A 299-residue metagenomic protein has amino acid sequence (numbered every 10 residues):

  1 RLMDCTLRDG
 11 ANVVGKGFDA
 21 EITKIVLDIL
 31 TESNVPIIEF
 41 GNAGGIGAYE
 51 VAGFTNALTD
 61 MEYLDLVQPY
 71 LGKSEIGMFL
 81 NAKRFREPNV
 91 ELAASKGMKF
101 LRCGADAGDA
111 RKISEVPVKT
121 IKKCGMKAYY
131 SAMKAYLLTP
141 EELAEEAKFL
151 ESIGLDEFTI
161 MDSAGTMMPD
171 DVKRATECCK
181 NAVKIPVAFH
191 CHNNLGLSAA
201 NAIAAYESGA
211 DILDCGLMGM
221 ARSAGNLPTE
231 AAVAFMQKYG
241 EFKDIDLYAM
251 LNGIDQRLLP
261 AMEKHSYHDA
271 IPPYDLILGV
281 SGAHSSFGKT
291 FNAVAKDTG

Functional and structural regions predicted by a protein language model:
R1-G299: Catalytic cores and adjacent flexible loops of soluble metabolic enzymes that perform enolate/carbanion chemistry on
